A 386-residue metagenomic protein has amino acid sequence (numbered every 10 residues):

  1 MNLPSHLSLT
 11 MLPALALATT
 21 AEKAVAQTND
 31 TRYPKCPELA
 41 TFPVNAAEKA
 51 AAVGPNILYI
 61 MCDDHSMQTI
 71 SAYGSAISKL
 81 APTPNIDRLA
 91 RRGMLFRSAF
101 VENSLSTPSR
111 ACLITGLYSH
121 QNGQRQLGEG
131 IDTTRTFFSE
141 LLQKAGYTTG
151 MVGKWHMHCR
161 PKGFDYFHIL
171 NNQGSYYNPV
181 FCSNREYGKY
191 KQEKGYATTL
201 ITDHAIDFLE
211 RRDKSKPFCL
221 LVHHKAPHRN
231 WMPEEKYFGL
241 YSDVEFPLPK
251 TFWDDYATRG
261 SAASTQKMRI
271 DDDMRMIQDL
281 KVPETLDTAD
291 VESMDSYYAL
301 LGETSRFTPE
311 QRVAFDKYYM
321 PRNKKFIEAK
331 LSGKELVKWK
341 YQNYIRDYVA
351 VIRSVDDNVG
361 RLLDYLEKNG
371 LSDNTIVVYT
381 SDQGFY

Functional and structural regions predicted by a protein language model:
M1-T28: Bacterial Sec-dependent N-terminal signal peptides
V25-Y386: Formylglycine-dependent sulfatase
